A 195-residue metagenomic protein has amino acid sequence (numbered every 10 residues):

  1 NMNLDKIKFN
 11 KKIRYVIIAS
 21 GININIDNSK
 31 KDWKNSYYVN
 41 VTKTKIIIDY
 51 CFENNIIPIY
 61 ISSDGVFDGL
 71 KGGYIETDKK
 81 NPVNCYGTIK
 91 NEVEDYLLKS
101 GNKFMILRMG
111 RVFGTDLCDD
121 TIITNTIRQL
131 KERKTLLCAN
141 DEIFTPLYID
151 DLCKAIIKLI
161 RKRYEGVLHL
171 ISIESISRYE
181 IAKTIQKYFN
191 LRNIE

Functional and structural regions predicted by a protein language model:
M2-V39: NAD(P)H-binding glycine-rich loop region in Rossmannoid oxidoreductase-like domains and their noncatalytic homologs
V16-S20, P58-D64, L107-M109: SDR active-site strand-loop-helix element
K31, N35-I46, T77, T88-N91: Glycine-rich NAD(P)-binding loop of the Rossmann-fold in SDR/ketoreductase-type enzymes
T44-K45, G87, N91-L98, I127 (+1 more regions): Conserved active-site helix of classical SDR/Rossmann-fold NAD(P)-dependent CH-OH oxidoreductases
I46-N81: Conserved Rossmann-fold NAD(P)-dependent oxidoreductase catalytic core, especially the SDR/UDP-sugar
P82-I89, D119, Y148: The catalytic Tyr-centered alpha-helix of NAD(P)H-dependent dehydrogenases
D95-F144, D150-D151: NAD(P)-dependent short-chain dehydrogenase/reductase
A155, K162-E195: Mid/C-terminal beta-alpha module of Rossmann-like enzyme folds, strongest in SDR-family dehydrogenases/epimerases
